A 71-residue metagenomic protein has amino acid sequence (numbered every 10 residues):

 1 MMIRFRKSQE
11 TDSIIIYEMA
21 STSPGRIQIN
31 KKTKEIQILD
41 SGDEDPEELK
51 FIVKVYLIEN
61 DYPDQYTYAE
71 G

Functional and structural regions predicted by a protein language model:
M2-K34: N-terminal acidic leader/helix
R26, K31-G71: Acidic, low-complexity intrinsically disordered segments
